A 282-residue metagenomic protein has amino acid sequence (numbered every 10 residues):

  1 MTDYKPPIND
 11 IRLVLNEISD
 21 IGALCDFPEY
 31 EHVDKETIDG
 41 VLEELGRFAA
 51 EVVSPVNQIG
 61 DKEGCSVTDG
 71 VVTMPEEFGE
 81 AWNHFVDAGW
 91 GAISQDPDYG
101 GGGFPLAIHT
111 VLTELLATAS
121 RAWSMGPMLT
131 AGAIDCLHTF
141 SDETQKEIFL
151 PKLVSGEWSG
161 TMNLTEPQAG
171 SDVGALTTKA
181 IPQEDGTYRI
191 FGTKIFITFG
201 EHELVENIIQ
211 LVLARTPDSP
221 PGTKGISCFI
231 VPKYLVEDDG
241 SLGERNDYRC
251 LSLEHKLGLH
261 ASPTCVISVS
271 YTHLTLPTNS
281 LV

Functional and structural regions predicted by a protein language model:
M1-S124, I148: Amphipathic, small/basic residue-rich leader segments at the start of a protein or domain
D69-N83, S94-Q95, T161-P182, T193-E201: Flexible, glycine/threonine-enriched loop-and-boundary segments that flank and lead into catalytic domains of large
Q95, G100-G103, A119-I134, L153-N163 (+2 more regions): FAD-binding core of FAD-dependent oxidoreductases, characterized by glycine-rich FAD pyrophosphate-binding loops
L129-T130, S141-Q183: Internal maturation/activation junctions in enzymes
Q168-S171, E201-E203, P220, K256-P263: Short Gly/Pro-enriched turn/cap motifs at secondary-structure boundaries
T187, F191-R245: A short core secondary-structure module
L242-S268: Flexible, small-/acidic-enriched active-site or ligand-binding loops
T272-T278: Conserved small/polar residues in nucleotide/adenosyl-binding loops
